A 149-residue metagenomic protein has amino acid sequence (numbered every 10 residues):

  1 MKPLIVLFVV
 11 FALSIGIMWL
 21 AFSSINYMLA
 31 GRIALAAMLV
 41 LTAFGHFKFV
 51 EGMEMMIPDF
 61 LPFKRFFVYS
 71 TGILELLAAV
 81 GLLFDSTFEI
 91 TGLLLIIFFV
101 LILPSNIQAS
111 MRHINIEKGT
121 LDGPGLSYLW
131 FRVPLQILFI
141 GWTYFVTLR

Functional and structural regions predicted by a protein language model:
M1-R149: Membrane-interface extramembranous regions
